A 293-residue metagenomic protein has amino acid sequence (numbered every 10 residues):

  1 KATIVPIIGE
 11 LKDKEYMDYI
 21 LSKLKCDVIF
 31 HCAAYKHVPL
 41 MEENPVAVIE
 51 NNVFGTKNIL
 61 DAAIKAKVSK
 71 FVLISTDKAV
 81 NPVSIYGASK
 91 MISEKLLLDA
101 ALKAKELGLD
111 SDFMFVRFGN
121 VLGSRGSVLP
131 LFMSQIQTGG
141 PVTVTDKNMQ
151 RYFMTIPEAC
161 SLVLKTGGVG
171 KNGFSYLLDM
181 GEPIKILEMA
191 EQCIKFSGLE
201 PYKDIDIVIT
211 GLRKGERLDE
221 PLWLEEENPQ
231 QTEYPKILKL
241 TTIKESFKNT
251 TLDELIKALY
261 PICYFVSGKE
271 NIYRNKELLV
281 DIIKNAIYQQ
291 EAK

Functional and structural regions predicted by a protein language model:
V5-V28, G215: Conserved Rossmann-fold cofactor-binding substructure of NAD(P)-dependent oxidoreductases
P6, V48, F71, F113-V116 (+1 more regions): Hydrophobic/aromatic anchor residues within beta-strands of the central parallel beta-sheet of Rossmann-like
I7-I8, E50, D146, I209: Conserved residues in the N-terminal Rossmann fold of short-chain dehydrogenase/reductase
C26-C32, L73: Rossmann-fold scaffold of SDR-type NAD(P)-dependent oxidoreductases
Y35-M91, K95, D99: Conserved Rossmann-fold NAD(P)-dependent oxidoreductase catalytic core, especially the SDR/UDP-sugar
D99, K103-K293: Strand-loop microenvironment adjacent to phosphate/nucleotide-handling motifs in alpha/beta enzyme folds
